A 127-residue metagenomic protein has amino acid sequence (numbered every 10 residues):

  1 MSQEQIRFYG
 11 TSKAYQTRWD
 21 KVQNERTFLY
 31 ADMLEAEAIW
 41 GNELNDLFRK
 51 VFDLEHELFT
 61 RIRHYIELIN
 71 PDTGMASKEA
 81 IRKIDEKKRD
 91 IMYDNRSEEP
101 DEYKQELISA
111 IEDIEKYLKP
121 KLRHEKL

Functional and structural regions predicted by a protein language model:
Y9-L127: An amphipathic alpha-helical interaction surface
